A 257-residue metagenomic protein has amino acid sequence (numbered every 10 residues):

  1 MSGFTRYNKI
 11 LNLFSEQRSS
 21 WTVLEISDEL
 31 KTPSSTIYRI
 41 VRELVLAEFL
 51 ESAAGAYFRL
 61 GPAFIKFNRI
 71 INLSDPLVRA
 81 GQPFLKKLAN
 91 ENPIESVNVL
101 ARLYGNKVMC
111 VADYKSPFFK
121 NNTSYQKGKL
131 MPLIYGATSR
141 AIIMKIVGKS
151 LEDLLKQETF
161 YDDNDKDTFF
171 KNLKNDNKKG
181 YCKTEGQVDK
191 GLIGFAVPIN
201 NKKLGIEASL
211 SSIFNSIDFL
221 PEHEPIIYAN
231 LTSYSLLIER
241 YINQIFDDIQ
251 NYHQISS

Functional and structural regions predicted by a protein language model:
M1-S74, L236-R240: N-terminal helix-turn-helix
E29, D75, P225-A229: Juxtamembrane membrane-water interface segments immediately C-terminal to a transmembrane helix
F49-E51, A101, I199: A structural signal for short hydrophobic beta-strand segments in well-ordered beta-sheet cores
G55, G105-N106, K202-L204: Short strand-connecting beta-turns/loops that link adjacent beta-strands
L60-L154: Amphipathic alpha-helical effector-binding/dimerization core of metabolite-sensing transcriptional regulators
D163-R240: Extended hydrophobic
Q244-S257: Short, highly charged C-terminal tails/helix-capping segments
